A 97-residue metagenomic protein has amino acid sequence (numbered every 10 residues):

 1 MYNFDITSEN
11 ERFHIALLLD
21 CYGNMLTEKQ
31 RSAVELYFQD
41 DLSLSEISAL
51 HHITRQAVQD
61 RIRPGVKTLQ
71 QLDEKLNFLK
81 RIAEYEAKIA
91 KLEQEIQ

Functional and structural regions predicted by a protein language model:
T7-Y22: Short, Lys/Arg-enriched N-terminal segment that forms or immediately precedes the first helix of a structured domain
N24, A49: Alpha-helical residues within the helix-turn-helix
E28-Q39: Short amphipathic alpha helix immediately N-terminal
A33-V34, I47-S48, V58: Hydrophobic positions on the alpha-helical face of helix-turn-helix-like DNA-binding modules
S43-S45: Helix-turn-helix DNA-binding elements, focusing on the entry/boundary residues of the two helices that contact DNA
R61-P64: Residues within the DNA-recognition helix of helix-turn-helix
V66-D73: C-terminal flanking helix
K75-Q97: Intrinsically disordered, low-complexity basic tails/linkers immediately adjacent to helix-turn-helix/homeobox/MYB/SANT
